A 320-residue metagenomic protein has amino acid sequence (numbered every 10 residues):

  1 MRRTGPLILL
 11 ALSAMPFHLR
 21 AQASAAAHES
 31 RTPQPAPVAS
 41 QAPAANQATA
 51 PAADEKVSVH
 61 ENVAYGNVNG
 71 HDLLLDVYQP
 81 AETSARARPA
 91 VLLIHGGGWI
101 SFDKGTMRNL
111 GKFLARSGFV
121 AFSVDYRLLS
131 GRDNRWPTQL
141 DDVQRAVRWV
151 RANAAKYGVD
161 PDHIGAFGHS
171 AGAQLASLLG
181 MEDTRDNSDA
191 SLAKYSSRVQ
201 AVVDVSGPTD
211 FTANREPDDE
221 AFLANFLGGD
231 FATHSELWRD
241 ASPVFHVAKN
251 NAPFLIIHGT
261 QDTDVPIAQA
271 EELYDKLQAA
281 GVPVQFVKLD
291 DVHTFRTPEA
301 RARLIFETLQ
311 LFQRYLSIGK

Functional and structural regions predicted by a protein language model:
H28-R86: N-terminal cap/lid segment of alpha/beta-hydrolase-fold proteins
A52, V68, A213-H246, A252 (+1 more regions): Mobile cap/lid helix-loop segments that gate and shape the active-site cleft of serine hydrolases
D76, L255-I257, I267-K320: C-terminal catalytic histidine-bearing segment of alpha/beta-hydrolase fold enzymes
R86-G96: Short beta-strand element of the alpha/beta-hydrolase
D103-K104, L110, V124-P161, T297-L304: Catalytic nucleophile-loop/oxyanion-hole region of alpha/beta-hydrolase and closely related hydrolase-like folds
R145-D218: Primarily recognizes the serine-hydrolase "nucleophile elbow" in alpha/beta-hydrolase and SGNH/GDSL folds
F211, Q261-V265: Acidic catalytic loop of the alpha/beta-hydrolase fold
N250, I256-H258, D262: Short beta-strand/loop motif that positions the catalytic acidic residue of the alpha/beta-hydrolase fold
